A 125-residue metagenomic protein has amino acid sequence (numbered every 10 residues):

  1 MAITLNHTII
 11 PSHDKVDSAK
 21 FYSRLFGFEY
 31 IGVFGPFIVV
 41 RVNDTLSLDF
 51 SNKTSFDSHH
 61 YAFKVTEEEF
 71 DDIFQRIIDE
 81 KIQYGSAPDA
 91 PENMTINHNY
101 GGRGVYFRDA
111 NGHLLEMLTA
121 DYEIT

Functional and structural regions predicted by a protein language model:
A2, I9-S47, N52-T54: Core segments of cupin and vicinal oxygen chelate
A2-T4, T54-S58, H98-N99: Short glycine-enriched loop/turn motifs at secondary-structure junctions
T8, Y61: Hydrophobic adenine-recognition pocket in adenosine-nucleotide-binding enzymes
P36, T45, N97, I124-T125: Amphipathic alpha-helical "stalk" segments
D44, H59, G101: Exposed loop/turn and edge beta-strand positions of beta-sandwich/beta-sheet ligand-binding modules
T45-S47, S55-F56, T66-D71: Short, charged/polar surface micro-motifs in flexible loops or helix N-caps
L48, F56-H59, E123-T125: A short local loop/turn or secondary-structure capping micro-motif enriched for an aromatic residue
F63-A110, L114, Y122-I124: Vicinal oxygen chelate
